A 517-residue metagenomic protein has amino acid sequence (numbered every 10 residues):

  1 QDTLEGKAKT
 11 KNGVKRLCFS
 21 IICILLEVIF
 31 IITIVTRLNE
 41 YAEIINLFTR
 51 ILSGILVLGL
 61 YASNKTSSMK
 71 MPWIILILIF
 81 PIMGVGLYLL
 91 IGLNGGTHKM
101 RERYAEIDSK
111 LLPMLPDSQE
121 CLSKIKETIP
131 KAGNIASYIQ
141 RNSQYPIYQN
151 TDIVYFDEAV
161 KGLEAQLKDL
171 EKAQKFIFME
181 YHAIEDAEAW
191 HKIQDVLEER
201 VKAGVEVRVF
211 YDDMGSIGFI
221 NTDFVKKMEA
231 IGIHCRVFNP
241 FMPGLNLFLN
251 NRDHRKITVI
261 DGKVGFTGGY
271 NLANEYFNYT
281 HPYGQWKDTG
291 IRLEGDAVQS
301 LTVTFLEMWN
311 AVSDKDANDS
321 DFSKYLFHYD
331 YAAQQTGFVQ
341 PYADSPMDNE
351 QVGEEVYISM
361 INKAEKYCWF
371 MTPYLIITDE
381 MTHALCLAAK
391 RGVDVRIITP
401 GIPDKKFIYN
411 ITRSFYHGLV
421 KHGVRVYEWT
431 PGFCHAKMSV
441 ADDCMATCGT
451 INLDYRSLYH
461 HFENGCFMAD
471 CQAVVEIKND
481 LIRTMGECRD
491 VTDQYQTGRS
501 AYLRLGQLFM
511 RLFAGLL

Functional and structural regions predicted by a protein language model:
Q1-E355, S359, K363, P403 (+7 more regions): N-terminal localization/anchoring segments of enzymes in phospholipid and broader phosphate metabolism
H182, P373-Y374, I408: Glycine- and other small-residue-rich loops at beta-strand/loop junctions that grip anionic moieties
M371-T372, T399, W429, C448-G449: Thr-Gly-centered strand-to-loop micro-motif
Y374-V395, P400, K405: Helical hairpin unit composed of two closely spaced alpha helices linked by a short loop
H383, Y409-R413: Short glycine/threonine-rich loop-to-helix capping motif typified by GTGT followed within a few residues by an Asp-Pro
R425: Surface segments flanking catalytic/ligand-binding clefts of nucleic-acid enzymes
K437: Catalytic-core elements of nucleic-acid end-processing and repair enzymes
